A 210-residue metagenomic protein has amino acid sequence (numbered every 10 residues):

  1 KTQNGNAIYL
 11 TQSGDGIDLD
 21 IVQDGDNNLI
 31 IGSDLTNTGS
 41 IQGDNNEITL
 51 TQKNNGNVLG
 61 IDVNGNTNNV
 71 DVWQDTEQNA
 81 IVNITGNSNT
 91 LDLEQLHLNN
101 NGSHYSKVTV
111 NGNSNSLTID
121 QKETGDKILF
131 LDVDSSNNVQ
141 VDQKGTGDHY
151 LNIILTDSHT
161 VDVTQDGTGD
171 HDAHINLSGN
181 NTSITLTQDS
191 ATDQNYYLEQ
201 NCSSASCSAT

Functional and structural regions predicted by a protein language model:
K1-T210: Low-complexity repeat regions of mature extracellularly deployed or surface/particle-associated proteins
